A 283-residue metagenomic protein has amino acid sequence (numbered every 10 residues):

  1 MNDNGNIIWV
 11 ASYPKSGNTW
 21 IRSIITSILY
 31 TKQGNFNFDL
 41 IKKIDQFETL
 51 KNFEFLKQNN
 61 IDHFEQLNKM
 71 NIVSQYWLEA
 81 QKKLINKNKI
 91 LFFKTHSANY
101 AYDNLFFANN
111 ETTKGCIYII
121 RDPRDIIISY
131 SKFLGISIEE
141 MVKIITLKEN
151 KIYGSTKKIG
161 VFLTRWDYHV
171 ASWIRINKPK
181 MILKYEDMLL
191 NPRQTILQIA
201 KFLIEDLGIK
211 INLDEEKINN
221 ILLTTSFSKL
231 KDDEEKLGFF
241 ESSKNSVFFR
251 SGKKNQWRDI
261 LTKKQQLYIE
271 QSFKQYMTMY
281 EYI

Functional and structural regions predicted by a protein language model:
M1-I182, S242, F248-I283: PAPS-dependent sulfotransferase catalytic domain
G17-T31, I182-I209, I221, K229: PAPS/PAP-binding and catalytic site of the sulfotransferase fold
N35-F38, I204-L223, L230-K231, I283: Short, surface-exposed acidic
A98, D122, E186-M188, T224-F227: Short, solvent-exposed coil/turn elements at secondary-structure transition points
Q194-L197, K201, E216-N219, L223 (+2 more regions): Replace "anionic and nucleotidyl ligands
N220-N245: Short acidic/His-enriched helical or mixed secondary-structure segments at domain edges of catalytic enzymes and some
